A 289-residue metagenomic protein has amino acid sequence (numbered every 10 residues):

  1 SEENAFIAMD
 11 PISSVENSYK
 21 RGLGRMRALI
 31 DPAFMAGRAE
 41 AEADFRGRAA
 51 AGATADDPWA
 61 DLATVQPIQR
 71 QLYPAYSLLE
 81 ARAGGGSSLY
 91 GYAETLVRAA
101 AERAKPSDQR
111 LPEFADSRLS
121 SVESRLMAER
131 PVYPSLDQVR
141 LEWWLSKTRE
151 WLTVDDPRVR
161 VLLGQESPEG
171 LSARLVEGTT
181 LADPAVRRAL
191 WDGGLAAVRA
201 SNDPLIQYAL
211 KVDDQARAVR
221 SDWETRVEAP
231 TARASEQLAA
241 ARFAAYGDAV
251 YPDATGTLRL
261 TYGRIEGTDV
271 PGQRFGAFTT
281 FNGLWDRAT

Functional and structural regions predicted by a protein language model:
S1-T289: Terminal presequence/propeptide segments associated with secretion/organelle targeting and zymogen/polyprotein
